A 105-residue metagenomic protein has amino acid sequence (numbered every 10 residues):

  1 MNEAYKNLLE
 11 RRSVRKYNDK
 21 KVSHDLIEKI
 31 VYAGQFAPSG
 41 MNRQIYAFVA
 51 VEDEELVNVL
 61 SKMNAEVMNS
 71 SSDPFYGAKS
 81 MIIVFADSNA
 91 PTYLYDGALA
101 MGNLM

Functional and structural regions predicted by a protein language model:
M1-M105: Acidic, surface-exposed loops and disordered segments
